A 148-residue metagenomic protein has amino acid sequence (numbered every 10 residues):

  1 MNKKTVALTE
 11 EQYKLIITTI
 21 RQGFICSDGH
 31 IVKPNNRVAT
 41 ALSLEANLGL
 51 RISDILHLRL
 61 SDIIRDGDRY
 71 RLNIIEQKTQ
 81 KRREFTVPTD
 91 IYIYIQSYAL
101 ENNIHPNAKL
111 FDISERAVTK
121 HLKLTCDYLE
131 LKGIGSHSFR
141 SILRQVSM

Functional and structural regions predicted by a protein language model:
M1, Q77-K81, N103-H105: Short glycine-enriched loop/turn motifs at secondary-structure junctions
N2, E10-L48: Basic, Lys/Arg- and aromatic-enriched nucleic-acid-binding interface segment
V6-A7, F85: Helix-turn-helix-type domain boundary/helix-start signal
E11-K14, P88-G133: Active-site/catalytic core of tyrosine-dependent DNA strand-transfer enzymes
Q22-K33, P106, K120-M148: Short, basic (Lys/Arg/His-rich) helix/loop patches that form interaction surfaces in the mid-to-C-terminal regions
R37, R51, R83, R140-L143: Short, cationic motifs built from Arg/Lys/His that form the positively charged side of catalytic pockets
A41, S53-L58: Alpha-helix N-cap/helix-start motif at helix boundaries, enriched for small hydrophobics
L48, H57-I91: Conserved tyrosine-mediated DNA breakage-rejoining catalytic core shared by Y-recombinases
